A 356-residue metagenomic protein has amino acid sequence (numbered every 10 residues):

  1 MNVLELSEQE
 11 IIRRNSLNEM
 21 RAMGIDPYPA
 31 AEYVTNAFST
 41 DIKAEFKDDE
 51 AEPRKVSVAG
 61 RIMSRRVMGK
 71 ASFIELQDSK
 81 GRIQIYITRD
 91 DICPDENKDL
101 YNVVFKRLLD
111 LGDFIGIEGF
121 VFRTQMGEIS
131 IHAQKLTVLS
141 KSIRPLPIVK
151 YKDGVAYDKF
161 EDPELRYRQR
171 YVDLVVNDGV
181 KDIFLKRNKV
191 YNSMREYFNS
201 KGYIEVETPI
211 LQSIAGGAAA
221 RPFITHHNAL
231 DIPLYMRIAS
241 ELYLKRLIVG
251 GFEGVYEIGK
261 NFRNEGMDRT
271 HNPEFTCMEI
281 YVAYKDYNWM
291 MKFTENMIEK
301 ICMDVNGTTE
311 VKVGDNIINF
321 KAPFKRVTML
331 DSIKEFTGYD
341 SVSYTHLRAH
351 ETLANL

Functional and structural regions predicted by a protein language model:
N2-L6, L17-M23, P27-W289, E299: Class II aminoacyl-tRNA synthetase-like tRNA-binding/catalytic domains
A37-D41, T328, T352: Short, structural beta-strand-to-alpha-helix junction motif
F120-F122, F293-N296, M303-K312: Acidic, low-complexity central loop/insert segments
E207-I210, V305-I317: Short, glycine/acidic-rich hinge or "gate" loops at secondary-structure transitions that mediate conformational
A283, Y287, V313-E335: Short, conserved secondary-structure transition motifs
F336-D340: Long, contiguous internal "core" modules enriched in hydrophobic/ aromatic residues
T345-A354: Conserved small/polar residues in nucleotide/adenosyl-binding loops
